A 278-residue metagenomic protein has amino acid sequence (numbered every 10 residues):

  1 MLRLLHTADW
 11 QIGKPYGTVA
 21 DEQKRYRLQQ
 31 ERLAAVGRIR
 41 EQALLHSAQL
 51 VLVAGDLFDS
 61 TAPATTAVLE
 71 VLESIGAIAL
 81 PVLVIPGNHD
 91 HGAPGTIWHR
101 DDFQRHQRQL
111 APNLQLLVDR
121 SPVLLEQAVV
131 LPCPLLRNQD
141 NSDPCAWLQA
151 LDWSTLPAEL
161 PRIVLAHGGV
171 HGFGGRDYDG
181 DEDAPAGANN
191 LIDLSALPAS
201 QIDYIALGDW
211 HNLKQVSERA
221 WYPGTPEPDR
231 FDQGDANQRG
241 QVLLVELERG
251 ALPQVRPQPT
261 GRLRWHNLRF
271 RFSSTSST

Functional and structural regions predicted by a protein language model:
M1-E70: N-terminal active-site segment of His-dependent metallophosphoesterases
A8, R162, D203, E218 (+3 more regions): Structural beta-strand/beta-sheet cores of well-ordered domains, especially the beta-sheet scaffolds that support
A8-W10, K14, N190, S195 (+2 more regions): Flexible, active-site-adjacent loop/turn segments at secondary-structure boundaries
Q30, T65, L191, D235-R239: Short, conserved loop/turn and helix-capping segments at secondary-structure boundaries that abut family-defining
E31-R32, G37, A146-D152, L252-P257 (+1 more regions): A structural signal for the main folded, soluble domain(s) of proteins
L50, T61-W221, P228-R230: His/Asp/Glu-rich metal-coordinating catalytic cores of metallo-dependent phosphodiesterases/hydrolases acting on
V123-E126, P223-T278: Binuclear metal-dependent phosphoesterase catalytic core
